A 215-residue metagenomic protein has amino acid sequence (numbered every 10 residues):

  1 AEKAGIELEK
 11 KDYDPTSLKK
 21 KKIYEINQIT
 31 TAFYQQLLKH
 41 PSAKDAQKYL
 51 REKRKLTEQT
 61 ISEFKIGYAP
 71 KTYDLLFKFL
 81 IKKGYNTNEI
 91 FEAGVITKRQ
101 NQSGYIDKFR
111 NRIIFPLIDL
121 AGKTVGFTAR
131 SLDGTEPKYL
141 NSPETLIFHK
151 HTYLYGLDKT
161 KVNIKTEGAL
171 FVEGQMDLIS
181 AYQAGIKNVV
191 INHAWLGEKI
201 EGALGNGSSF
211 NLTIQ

Functional and structural regions predicted by a protein language model:
A1-D45: Conserved active-site segments centered on acidic
G5-Y13, R54-I66, Y85-E92: Short, surface-exposed acidic
P15-K22, I26-I29, T72-N188: Phosphate-handling DNA/RNA-contact segment within nucleic-acid enzymes
P41, K53-I61, G67-F77: Membrane-proximal amphipathic helices and linker segments at transmembrane-helix boundaries in multi-pass membrane
L50: Structured alpha-helical
A69, R130, A194: Flexible loop residues that form catalytic and substrate-binding hotspots at small-molecule/glycan-binding clefts
K71, M176, W195-K199: Short alpha-helical
K187-Q215: Conserved N-terminal catalytic core of the sugar/cofactor nucleotidyltransferase
